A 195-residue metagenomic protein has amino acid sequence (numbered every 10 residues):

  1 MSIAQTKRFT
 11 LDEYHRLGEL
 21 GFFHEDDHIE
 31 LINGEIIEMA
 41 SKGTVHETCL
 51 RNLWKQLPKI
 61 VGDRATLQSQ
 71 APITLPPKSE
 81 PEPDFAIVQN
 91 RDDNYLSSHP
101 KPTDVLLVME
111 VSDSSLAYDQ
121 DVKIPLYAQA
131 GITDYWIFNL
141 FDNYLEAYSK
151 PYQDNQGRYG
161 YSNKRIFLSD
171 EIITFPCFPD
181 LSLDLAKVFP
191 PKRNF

Functional and structural regions predicted by a protein language model:
M1-F195: Gly/Pro/Ser/Thr-rich low-complexity, intrinsically disordered segments predominantly at protein N-termini
